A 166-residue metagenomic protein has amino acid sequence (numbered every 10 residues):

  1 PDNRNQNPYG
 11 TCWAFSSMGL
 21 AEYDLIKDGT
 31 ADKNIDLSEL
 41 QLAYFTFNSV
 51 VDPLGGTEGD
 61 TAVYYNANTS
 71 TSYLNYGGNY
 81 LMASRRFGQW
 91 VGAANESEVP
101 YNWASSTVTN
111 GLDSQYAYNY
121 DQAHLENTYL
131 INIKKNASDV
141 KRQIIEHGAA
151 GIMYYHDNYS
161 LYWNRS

Functional and structural regions predicted by a protein language model:
P1, N34, E39, E96-E98: Generic secondary-structure boundary/loop-capping signal
P1-P8: Asp/Glu-centered strand-loop micro-motifs enriched in Gly/Pro and often flanked by an aromatic residue
P8, W13-G19, Q41-S166: Predominantly the structural core of cysteine protease catalytic domains
Y23-L40: Phosphate-handling active-site elements
